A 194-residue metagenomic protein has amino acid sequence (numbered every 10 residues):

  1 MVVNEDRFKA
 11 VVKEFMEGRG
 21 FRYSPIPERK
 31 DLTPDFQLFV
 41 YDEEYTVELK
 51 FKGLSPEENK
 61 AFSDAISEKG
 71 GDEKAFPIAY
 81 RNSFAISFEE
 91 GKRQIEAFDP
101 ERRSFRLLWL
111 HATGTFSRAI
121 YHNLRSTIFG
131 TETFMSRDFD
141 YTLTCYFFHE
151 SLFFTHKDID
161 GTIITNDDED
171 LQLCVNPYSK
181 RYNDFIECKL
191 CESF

Functional and structural regions predicted by a protein language model:
M1-N4, V12-F15, K50-F194: Metal-dependent nuclease catalytic core centered on acidic motifs
M1-P27, F39-Y41, A65: Acidic-basic catalytic patches of nuclease active cores, encompassing PD-(D/E)XK and other metal-cofactor nuclease
K30-T33: Short acidic/glycine-enriched loop/turn segments that link adjacent beta-strands
F36-L38, Y45-F51: Conserved catalytic cores of phosphodiester-cleaving nucleases, focusing on short active-site segments
E43-Y45, L107: Structural motif
